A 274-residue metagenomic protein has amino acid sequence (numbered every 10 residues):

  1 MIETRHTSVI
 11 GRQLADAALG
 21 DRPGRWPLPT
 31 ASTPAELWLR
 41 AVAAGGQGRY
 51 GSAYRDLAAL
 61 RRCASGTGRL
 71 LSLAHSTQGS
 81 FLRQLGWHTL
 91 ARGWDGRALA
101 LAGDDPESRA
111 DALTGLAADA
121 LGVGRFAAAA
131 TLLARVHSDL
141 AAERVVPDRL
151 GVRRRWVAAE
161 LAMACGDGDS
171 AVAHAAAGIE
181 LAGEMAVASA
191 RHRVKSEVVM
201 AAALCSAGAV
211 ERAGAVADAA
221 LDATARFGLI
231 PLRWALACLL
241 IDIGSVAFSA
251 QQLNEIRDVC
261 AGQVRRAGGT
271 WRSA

Functional and structural regions predicted by a protein language model:
M1-T30, E211, A215, D222-A274: C-terminal non-catalytic interaction modules
I2-R12, P34-Y50, L70-W87, S108-R125 (+3 more regions): Tandem amphipathic alpha-helical repeat scaffolds
G24, Y54, A58-A64, G96-D104 (+4 more regions): Amphipathic alpha-helical segments of tetratricopeptide repeats
S32, L39, L70, L90 (+8 more regions): Structural signature of alpha-solenoid helical repeat junctions
T33, A59-A74, L101-D104, S108: Short, charge-rich amphipathic alpha-helical segments embedded in non-transmembrane helical bundles/solenoids
L132-A203: Aromatic-anchored, glycine/proline-accented short structural segments that stabilize local strand-turns or short
G178, A190-A223, R233-A235, L239-L240: Structured C-terminal portions of repeat-based eukaryotic scaffold domains
